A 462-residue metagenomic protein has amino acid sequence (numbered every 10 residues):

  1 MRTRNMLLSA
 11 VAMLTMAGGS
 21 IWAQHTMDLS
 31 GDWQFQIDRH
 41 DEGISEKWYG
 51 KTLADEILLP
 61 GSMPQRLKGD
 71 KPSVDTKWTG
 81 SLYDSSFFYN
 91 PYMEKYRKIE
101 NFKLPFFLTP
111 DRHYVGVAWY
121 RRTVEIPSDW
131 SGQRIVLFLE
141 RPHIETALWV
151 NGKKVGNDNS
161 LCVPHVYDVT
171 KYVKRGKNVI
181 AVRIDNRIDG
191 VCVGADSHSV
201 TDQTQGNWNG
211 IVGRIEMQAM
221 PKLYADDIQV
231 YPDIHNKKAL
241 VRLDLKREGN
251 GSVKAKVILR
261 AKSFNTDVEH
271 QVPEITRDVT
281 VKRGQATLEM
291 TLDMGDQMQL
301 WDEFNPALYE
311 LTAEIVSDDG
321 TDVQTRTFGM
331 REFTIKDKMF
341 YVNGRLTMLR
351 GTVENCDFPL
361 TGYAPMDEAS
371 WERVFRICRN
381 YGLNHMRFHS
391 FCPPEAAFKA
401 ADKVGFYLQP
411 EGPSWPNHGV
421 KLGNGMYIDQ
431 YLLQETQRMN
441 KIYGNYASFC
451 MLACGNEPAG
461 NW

Functional and structural regions predicted by a protein language model:
M1-Q24: Bacterial Sec-dependent N-terminal signal peptides
L29, Q36-H40, R66-D70, G80 (+6 more regions): Accessory beta-strand-rich segments of carbohydrate-active enzymes
W33, G152, I215, Y309 (+3 more regions): Conserved, mostly hydrophobic/aromatic
W130-Q133, V173-K177, M294-L308: Short glycine/proline/serine/threonine-rich loop/turn segments at secondary-structure transition edges
I144, C162-V166, R183, D189-V191 (+4 more regions): Active-site mouth of glycoside hydrolases
L148-V150, K238-V279, L288: Beta-strand-rich binding/interaction modules
V163-H165, K282-G295: Aromatic sugar-binding surface patches on proteins that engage polysaccharides or sugar-phosphate polymers
V179-V182, N305-S317: Short, aromatic- and glycine-rich surface loops/edge beta-strands on solvent-exposed regions
